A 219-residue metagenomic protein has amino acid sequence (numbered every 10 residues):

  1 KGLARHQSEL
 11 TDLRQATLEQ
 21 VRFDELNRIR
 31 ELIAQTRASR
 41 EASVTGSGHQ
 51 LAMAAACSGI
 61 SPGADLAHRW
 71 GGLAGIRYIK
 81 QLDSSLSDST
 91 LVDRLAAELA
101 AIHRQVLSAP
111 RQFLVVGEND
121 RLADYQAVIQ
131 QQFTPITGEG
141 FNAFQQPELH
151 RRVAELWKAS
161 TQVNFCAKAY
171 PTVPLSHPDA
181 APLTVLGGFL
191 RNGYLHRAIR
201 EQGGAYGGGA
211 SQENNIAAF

Functional and structural regions predicted by a protein language model:
K1-Q20, N27-D88, S108-G117, F165-V185 (+1 more regions): M16 family metallopeptidases and their MPP-like homologs
E25-I33, I136-L156, E201, G209-Q212: A generic structural motif
I79-T137, G203-G204: Ordered core of a single globular domain
A96-L99, P182, L186: Hydrophobic alpha-helical transmembrane segments of multi-pass membrane proteins
H103-Q105, W157-S160, S211-Q212: Replace "in large, NTP-powered and nucleic-acid-processing enzymes" with "in large, NTP-powered factors and other
Q112-P174: An aromatic/glycine/proline-enriched structural segment found at the starts of mature extracellular/organellar domains
